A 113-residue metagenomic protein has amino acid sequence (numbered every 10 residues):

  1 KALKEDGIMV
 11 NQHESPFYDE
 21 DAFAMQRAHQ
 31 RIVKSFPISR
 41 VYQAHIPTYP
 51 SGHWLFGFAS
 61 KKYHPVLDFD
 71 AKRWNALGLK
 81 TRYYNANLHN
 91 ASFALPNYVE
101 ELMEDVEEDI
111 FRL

Functional and structural regions predicted by a protein language model:
K1-E5, V33: A short glycine-rich, Lys/Arg-flanked "PGG" loop and its adjoining helix->strand segment in the class I
K4, P16-F23: A short glycine-/small-residue-rich loop at the edge of a beta-strand within enzyme catalytic domains
D6-E14: Conserved beta-strand signature within the Rossmann-like core of class I S-adenosyl-L-methionine
I8, Y42-A44, G78, Y83: Sparse, context-dependent recognition of short Cys/His-centered cofactor- or disulfide-binding micro-motifs
E14-Y18, I46-T48: Short "lid" loop at the C-terminus of a central beta-strand within the Rossmann-like core of SAM-dependent
A22-I46, G57-A59: Conserved Class I S-adenosyl-L-methionine
S51-L113: SAM/dcSAM-binding transferase cores
